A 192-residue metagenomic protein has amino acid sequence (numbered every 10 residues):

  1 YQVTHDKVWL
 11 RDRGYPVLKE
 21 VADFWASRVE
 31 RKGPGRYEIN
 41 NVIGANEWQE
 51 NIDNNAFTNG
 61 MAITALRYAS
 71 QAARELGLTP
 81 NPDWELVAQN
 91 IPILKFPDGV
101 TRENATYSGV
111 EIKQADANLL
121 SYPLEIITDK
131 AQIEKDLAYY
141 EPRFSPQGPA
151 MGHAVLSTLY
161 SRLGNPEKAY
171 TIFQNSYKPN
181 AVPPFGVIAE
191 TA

Functional and structural regions predicted by a protein language model:
Y1-D12, E20-E85: The feature captures the catalytic groove of carbohydrate-active enzymes
Q2, D12, R67, Q71-A192: Active-site core of glycosidic bond-cleaving carbohydrate-active enzymes
